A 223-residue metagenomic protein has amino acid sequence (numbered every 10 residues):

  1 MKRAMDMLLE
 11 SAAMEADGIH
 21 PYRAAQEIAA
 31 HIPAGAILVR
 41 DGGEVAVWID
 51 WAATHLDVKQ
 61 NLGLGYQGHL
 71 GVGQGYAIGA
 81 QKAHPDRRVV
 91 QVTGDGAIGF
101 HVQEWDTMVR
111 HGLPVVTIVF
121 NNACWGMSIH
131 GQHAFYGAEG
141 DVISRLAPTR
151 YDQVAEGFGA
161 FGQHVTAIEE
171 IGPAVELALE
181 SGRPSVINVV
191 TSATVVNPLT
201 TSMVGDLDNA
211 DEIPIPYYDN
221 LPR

Functional and structural regions predicted by a protein language model:
M1-A80: Active-site diphosphate/adenylate-binding microenvironment
S11, H133-E176: Conserved thiamine diphosphate
I28, R40, G79, D95 (+5 more regions): Hydrophobic, well-ordered secondary-structure elements that form the walls of internal hydrophobic environments
G42-E44, N121-C124, V190-V195: Glycine-rich beta-alpha junction loops
V47-W125: Thiamine diphosphate
H55-V58, V109, H133-G137, S181-G182 (+1 more regions): Short, hinge-like loop/turn segments at secondary-structure boundaries
K59-G65, F100, I129-I143, A160-F161 (+1 more regions): Short beta-alpha connecting loops at secondary-structure transitions that line or flank enzyme active sites
I168, P173-R223: Glycine/aspartate-rich loop-and-adjacent alpha/beta segment that forms the canonical ThDP
